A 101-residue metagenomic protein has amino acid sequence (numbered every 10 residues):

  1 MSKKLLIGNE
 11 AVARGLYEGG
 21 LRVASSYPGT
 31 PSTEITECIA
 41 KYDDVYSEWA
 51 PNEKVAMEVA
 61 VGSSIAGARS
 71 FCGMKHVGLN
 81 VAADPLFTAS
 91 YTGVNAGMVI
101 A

Functional and structural regions predicted by a protein language model:
M1-L5: Mobile, glycine- and charge-enriched loop segments and immediately flanking short secondary-structure elements within
L6-C38, E58: N-terminal glycine-rich anion-binding loops that anchor highly charged ligand groups
T30-A101: Thiamine diphosphate
